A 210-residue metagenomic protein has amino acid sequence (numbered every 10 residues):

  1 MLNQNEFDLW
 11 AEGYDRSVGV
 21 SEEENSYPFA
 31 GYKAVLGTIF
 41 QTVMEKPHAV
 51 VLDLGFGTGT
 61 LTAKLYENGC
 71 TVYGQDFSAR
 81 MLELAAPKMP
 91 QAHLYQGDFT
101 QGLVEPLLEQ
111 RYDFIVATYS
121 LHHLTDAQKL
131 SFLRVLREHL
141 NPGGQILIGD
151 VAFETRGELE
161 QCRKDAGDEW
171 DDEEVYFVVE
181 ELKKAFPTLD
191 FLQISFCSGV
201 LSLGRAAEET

Functional and structural regions predicted by a protein language model:
M1-V43, T58-P106, L147-T210: Class I (Rossmann-like) S-adenosyl-L-methionine-dependent methyltransferase catalytic domain, capturing the SAM-binding
H48-G55: Conserved class I S-adenosyl-L-methionine
V116: A conserved beta-strand element that flanks and buttresses the S-adenosyl-L-methionine
Y119-S120: Short catalytic micro-motifs in class I SAM-dependent methyltransferases
L130-P142: A short glycine-rich, Lys/Arg-flanked "PGG" loop and its adjoining helix->strand segment in the class I
